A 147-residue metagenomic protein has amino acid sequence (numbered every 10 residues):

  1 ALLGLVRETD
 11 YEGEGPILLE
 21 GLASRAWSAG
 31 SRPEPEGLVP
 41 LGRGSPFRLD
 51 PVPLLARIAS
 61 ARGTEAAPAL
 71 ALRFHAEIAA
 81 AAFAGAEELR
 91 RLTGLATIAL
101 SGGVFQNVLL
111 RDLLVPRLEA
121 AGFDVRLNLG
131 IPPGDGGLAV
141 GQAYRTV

Functional and structural regions predicted by a protein language model:
A1-L95, L109-P116: A contiguous, well-structured pocket-lining segment that forms one wall/lid of small-molecule binding clefts in soluble
F74, I78, A86, L100-V104 (+1 more regions): Active-site proximal loops enriched in glycine and acidic residues that flank catalytic Cys/His/Asp and coordinate
A96-S101, V108, L114-L138: Conserved phosphate-binding/catalytic loops in two-lobed NTP-binding clefts
Q142-R145: Domain-level signal for soluble alpha/beta catalytic cores
